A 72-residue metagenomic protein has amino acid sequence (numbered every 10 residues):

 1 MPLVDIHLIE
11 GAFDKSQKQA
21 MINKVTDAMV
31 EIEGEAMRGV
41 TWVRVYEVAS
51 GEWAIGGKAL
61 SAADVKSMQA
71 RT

Functional and structural regions predicted by a protein language model:
P2-T72: A domain-level signal for the structural core that forms small-molecule/cofactor-binding pockets and catalytic centers
